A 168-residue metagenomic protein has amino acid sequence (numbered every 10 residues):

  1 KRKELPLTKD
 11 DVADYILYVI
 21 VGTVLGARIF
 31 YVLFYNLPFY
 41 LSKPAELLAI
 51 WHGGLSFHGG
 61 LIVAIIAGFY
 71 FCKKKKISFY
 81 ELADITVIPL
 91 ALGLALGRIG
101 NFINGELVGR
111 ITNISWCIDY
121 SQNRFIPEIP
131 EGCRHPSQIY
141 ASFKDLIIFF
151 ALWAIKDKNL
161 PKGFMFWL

Functional and structural regions predicted by a protein language model:
K1-L168: A feature for loop-to-transmembrane-helix boundaries and adjacent hydrophobic helices in multi-pass integral membrane
